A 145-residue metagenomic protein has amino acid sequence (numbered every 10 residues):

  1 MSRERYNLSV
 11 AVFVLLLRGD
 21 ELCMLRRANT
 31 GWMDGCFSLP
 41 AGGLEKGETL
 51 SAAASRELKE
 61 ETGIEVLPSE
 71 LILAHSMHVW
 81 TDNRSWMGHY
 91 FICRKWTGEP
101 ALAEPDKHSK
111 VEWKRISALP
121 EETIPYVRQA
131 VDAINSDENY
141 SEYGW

Functional and structural regions predicted by a protein language model:
M1-C23, A74-S76: Conserved N-terminal beta-strand and adjoining loop/helix that marks the start of the Nudix/MutT-like hydrolase domain
S9, L17, W32-D34, L39 (+1 more regions): Short connector loops at helix/strand junctions that flank enzyme active sites, especially segments positioning acidic
R18, M77-P100, E112, A130-N135: Active-site-adjacent beta-strand/loop module that shapes the phosphate/pyrophosphate-binding cleft
E21-E60, W145: Conserved Nudix-box catalytic region and its N-terminal flanking loop in Nudix hydrolases and closely related
G42, R56, S69, K114-S117: Structural detector for helix-capping/boundary residues
E65-H75: A short coil-to-beta-strand element that immediately follows conserved catalytic motifs
L102-I134: NUDIX/MutT-family hydrolases
Q129-W145: Charged phosphate-binding loop/patch that engages nucleotide di/tri-phosphates or the phosphate backbone of nucleic
